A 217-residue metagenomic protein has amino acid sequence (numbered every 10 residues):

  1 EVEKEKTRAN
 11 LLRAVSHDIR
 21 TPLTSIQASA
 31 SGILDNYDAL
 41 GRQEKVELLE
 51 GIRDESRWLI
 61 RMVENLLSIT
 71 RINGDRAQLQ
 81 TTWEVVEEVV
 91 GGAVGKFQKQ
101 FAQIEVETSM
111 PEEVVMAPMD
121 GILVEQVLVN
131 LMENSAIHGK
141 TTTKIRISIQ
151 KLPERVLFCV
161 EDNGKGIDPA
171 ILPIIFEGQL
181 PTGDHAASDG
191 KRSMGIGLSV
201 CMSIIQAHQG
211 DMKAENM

Functional and structural regions predicted by a protein language model:
D54-L59: Short alpha-helical segment of the dimerization/phosphotransfer core of two-component systems
Q80-W83, E105-V115: Conserved catalytic submotifs in the C-terminal HATPase_c
N134-A136: Short helix-loop "hinge" at the ATP-lid/N-box region of the Bergerat-fold HATPase_c
D162: Acidic ATP/Mg2+-coordinating residue in the GHKL
I167-Q179, D184: Short conserved segment of the HATPase_c
G197, C201: Short alpha-helical Gxxx[C/S/T] motif in the catalytic ATP-binding
